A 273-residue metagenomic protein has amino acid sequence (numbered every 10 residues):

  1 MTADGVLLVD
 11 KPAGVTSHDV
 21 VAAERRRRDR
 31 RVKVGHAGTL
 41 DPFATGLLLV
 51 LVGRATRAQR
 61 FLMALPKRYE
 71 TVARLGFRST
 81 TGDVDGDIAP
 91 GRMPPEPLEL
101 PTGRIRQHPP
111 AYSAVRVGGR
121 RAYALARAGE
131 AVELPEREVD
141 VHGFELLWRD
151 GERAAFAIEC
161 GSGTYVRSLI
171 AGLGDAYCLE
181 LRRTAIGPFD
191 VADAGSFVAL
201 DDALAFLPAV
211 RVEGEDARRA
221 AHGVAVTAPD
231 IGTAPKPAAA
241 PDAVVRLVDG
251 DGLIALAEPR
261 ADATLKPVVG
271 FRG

Functional and structural regions predicted by a protein language model:
M1-L40, G91, H142, L147 (+3 more regions): Accessory RNA 3′-end/elbow-binding domains used by RNA modification enzymes
D4, T45, P66-Y69: Short glycine-/polar-rich loops that comprise or flank the Walker A/P-loop and associated switch/sensor motifs
T16, E159-S168: Ser/Thr-glycine-rich phosphate-binding loops at phosphate-binding pockets of nucleotides, nucleotide cofactors
K33-M63, A111, A124-L125: Glycine/acidic-rich beta-strand-loop module
G38-A44, L75-D85, T184-D190: Short, charge-patterned binding micro-sites
V50, T71, G119, L169 (+2 more regions): Residue-level signal for inorganic ion chemistry
A55, Q59-P109: Acidic, low-complexity central loop/insert segments
D85-A131, P135, H142: Catalytic core of DAGKc-family lipid kinases
